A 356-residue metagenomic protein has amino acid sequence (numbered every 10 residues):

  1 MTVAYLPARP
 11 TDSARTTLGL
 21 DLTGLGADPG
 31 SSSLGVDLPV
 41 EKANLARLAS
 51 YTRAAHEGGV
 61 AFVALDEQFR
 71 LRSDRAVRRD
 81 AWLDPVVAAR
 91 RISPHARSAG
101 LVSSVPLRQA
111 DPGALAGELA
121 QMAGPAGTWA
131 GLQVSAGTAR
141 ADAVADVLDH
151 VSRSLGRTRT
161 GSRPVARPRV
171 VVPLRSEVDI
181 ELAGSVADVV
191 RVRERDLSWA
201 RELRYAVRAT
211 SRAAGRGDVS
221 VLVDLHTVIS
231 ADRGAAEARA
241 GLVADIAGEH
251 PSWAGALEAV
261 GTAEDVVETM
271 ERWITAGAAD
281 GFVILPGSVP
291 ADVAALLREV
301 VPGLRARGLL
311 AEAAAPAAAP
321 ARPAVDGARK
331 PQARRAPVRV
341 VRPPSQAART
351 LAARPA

Functional and structural regions predicted by a protein language model:
M1-H95, V165-P168, R239: N-terminal beta1-alpha1-beta2 module of alpha/beta enzyme domains
V3-T16, D21, A49, R75 (+2 more regions): Internal, glycine-rich beta/alpha segment that forms the wall or movable "lid" of small-molecule/cofactor binding
G19, H56, A64, G131-Q133 (+2 more regions): Conserved beta-strand positions in the central sheet of alpha/beta enzyme cores
L22-A46, V102-G113, A166-V178, T227-S230 (+1 more regions): Active-site mouth loops of central-metabolism enzymes
A55, G59, I92, A183 (+3 more regions): Conserved, mostly hydrophobic/aromatic
F62-V86, E194-R201, I284-L297: Glycine-rich, proline-tolerant flexible connector loops at the mouths of alpha/beta enzymes
S135-A136, R175-S176, G217, V223-D265 (+2 more regions): Active-site pocket-lining/capping segments in soluble small-molecule metabolic enzymes
A141-S154, A200-T210, V289-P316: C-terminal helical cap(s) of enzyme catalytic domains, especially alpha/beta-barrels
